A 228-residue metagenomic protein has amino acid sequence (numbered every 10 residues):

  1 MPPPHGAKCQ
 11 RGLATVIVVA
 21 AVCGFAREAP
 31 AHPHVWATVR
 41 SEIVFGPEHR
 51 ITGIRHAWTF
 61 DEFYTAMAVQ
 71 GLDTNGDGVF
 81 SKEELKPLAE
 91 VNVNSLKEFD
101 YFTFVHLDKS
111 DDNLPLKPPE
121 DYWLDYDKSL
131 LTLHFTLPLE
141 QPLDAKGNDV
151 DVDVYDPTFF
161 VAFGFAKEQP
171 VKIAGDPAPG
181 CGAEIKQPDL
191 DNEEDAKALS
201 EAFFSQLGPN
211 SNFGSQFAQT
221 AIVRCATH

Functional and structural regions predicted by a protein language model:
P3-V16: Bacterial N-terminal signal peptides that target proteins for export
A14-G24: Bacterial N-terminal signal peptides
A26-E28: N-terminal signal peptide c-region/cleavage motif recognized by signal peptidases
H34-F60, Y64-A66: Early extracytoplasmic/domain-onset interaction patches
F63-A145: Structured domain cores in non-transmembrane regions
D108-H228: Mature, soluble, non-transmembrane domains
